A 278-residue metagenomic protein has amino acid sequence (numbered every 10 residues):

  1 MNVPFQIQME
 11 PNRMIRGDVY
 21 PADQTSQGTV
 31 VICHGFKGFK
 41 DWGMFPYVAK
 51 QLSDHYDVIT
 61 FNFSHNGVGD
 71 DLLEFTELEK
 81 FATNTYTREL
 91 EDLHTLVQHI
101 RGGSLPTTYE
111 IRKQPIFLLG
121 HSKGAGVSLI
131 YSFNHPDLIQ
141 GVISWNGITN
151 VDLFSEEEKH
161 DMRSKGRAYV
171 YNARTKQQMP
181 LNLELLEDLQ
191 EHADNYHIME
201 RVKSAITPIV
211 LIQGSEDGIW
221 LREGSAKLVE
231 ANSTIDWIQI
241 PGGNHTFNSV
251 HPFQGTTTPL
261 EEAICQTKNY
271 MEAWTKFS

Functional and structural regions predicted by a protein language model:
M1-Q24: N-terminal cap/lid segment of alpha/beta-hydrolase-fold proteins
D23-G67: Short, surface-exposed "cap/lid" segments of acyl-processing enzymes
E79-T107: Alpha/beta-hydrolase active-site loop
P106-H121: Alpha/beta-hydrolase fold nucleophile elbow
N134-L181: Hydrolase active-site cap/lid region
A205, L211-Q213, D217: Short beta-strand/loop motif that positions the catalytic acidic residue of the alpha/beta-hydrolase fold
G218-G224: Conserved alpha/beta-hydrolase "acid-adjacent" motif
G243-F247, H251-S278: Catalytic active-site module of serine/aspartate enzymes centered on a nucleophile-bearing elbow/loop
